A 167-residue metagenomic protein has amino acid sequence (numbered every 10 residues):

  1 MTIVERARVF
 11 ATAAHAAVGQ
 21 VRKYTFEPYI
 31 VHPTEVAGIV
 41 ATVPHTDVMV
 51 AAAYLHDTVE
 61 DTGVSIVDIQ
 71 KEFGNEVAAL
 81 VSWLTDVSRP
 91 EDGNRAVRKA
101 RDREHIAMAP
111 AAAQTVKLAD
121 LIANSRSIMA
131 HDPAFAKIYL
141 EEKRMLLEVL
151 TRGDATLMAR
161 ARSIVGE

Functional and structural regions predicted by a protein language model:
M1-E167: Active-site helical microenvironments for divalent-metal-assisted chemistry
